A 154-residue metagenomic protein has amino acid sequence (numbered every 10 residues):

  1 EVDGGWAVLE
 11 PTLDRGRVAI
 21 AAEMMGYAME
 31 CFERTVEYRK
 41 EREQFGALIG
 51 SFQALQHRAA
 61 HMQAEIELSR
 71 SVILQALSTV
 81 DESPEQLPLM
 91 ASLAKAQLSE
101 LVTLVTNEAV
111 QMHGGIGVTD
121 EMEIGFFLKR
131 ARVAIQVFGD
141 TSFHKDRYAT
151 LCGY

Functional and structural regions predicted by a protein language model:
E1-P11: A short, charged helix-loop
E10-Y154: Alpha-helical interface subdomain recognition
